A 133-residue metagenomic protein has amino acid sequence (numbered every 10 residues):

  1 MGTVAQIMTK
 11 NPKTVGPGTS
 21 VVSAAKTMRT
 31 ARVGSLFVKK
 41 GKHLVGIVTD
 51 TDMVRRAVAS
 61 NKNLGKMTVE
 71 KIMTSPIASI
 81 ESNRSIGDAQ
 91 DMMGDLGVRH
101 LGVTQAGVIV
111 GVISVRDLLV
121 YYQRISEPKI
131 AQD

Functional and structural regions predicted by a protein language model:
M1-N11, T49-S79, S85-G94, S114-D133: Tandem CBS (Bateman) regulatory domains
T14-R32, K39, S79-G97, T104-Q105 (+1 more regions): The conserved cystathionine-beta-synthase
M28-A31, L36-D52, M93, L101-R116: A glycine-centered beta-loop-beta connector
